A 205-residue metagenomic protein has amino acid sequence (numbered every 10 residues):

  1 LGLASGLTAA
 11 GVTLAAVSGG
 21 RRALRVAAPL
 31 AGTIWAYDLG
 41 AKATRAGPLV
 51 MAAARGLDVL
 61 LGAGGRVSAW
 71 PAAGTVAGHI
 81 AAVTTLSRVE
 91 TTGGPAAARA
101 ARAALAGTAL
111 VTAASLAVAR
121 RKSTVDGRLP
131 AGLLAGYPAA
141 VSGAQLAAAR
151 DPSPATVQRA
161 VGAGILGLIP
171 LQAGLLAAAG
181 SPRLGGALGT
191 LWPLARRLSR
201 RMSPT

Functional and structural regions predicted by a protein language model:
L1-T205: Short amphipathic, positively biased membrane-proximal segments that drive organelle/inner-membrane targeting
